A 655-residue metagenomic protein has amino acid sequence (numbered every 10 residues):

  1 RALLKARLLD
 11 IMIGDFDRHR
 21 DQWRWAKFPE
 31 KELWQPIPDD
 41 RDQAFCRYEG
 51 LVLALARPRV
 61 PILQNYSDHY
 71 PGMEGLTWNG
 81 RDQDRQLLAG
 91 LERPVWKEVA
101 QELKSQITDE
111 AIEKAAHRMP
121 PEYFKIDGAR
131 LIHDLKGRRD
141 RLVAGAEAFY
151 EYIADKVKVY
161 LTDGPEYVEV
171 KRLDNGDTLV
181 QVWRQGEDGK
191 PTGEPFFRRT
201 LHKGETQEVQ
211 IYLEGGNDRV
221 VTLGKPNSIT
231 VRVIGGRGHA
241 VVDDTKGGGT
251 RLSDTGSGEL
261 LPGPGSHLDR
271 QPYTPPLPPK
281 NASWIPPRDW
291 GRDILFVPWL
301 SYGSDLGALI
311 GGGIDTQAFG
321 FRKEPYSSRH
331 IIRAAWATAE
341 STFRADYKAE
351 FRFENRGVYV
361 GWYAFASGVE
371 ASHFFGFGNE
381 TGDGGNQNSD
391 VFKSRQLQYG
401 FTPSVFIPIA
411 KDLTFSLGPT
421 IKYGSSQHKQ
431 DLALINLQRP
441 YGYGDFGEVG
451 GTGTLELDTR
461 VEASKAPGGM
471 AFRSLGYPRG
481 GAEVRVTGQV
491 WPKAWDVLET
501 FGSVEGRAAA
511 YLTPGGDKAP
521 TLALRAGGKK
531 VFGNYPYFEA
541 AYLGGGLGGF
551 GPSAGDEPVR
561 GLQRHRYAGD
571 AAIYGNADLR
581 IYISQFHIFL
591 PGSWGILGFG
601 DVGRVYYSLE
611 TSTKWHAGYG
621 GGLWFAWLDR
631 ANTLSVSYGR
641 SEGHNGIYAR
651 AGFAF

Functional and structural regions predicted by a protein language model:
A2-R18: Conserved kinase catalytic-core helix
D15, R20-K27: Catalytic-loop signature of eukaryotic-like protein kinases
A26-R198, K203-E208, G216, T222-T230 (+2 more regions): C-terminal catalytic region of ATP-dependent kinase domains
E49, Y212, T222-L223, I234 (+7 more regions): Outer-membrane beta-barrel initiation region
A282-I294, S341-E350, W362-S394, Y399-S404 (+3 more regions): C-terminal outer-membrane beta-barrel translocator/porin domains of Gram-negative envelope proteins and their
P298, H330-A334, V360-A364, F415-P419 (+7 more regions): Membrane-embedded beta-strand positions of outer-membrane beta-barrel proteins
G598-T613, D629: C-terminal beta-signal and adjacent terminal beta-strands/loops of Gram-negative outer-membrane beta-barrel proteins
L623-F625, H644-F655: Outer-membrane beta-barrel "beta-signal"
